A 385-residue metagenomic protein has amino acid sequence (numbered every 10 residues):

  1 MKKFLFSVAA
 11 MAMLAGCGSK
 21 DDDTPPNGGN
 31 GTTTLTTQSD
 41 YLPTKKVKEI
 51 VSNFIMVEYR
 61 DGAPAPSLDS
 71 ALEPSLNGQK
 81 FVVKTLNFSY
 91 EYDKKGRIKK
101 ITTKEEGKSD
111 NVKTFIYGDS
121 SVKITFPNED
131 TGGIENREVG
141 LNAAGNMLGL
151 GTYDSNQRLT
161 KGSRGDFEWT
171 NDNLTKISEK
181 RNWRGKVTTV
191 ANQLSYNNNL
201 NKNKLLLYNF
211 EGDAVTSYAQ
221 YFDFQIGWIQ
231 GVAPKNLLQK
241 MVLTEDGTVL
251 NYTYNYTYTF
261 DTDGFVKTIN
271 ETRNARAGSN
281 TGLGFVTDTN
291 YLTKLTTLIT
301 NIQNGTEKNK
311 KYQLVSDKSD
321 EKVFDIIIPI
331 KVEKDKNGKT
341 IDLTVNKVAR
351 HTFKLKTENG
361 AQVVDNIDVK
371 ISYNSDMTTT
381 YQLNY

Functional and structural regions predicted by a protein language model:
F4-A12: Sec-dependent N-terminal signal peptides
A15-G16: C-terminal motif of bacterial Sec signal peptides marking the signal peptidase cleavage site
S19-Y385: Buried hydrophobic residues that stabilize the cores of well-folded domains
